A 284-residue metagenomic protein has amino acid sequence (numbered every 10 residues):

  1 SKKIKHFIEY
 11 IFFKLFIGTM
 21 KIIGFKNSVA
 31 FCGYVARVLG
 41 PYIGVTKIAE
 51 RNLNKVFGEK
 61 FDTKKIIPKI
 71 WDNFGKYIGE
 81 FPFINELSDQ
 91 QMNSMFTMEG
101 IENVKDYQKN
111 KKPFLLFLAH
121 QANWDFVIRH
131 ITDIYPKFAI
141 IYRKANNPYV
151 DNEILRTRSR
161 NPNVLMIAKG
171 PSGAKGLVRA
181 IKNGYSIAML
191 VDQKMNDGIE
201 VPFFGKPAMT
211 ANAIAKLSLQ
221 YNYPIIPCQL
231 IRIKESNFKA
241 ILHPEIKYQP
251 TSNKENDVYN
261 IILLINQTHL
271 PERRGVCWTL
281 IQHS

Functional and structural regions predicted by a protein language model:
S1-L118, E153: Membrane-anchoring hydrophobic helices of lipid-metabolizing enzymes
I11, V45, F96, K169 (+1 more regions): Soluble or luminal CAZymes and related metallo-dependent hydrolases
V45-I48, N147-P148, A208-A211: Active-site metal-coordination segments of metallo-dependent hydrolases
E59, T63-P68, D106-K109, D133 (+1 more regions): Non-catalytic C-terminal accessory region of glycerolipid acyltransferases and related lyso-lipid remodeling enzymes
Q90-F96, N163-A168, F203-G205: Short, flexible loop segments at the rims of nucleotide/cofactor-binding pockets, characterized by
N110-P171, N196-I199, R232: Catalytic core of membrane glycerolipid acyltransferases/transacylases, capturing the structured, soluble-facing
